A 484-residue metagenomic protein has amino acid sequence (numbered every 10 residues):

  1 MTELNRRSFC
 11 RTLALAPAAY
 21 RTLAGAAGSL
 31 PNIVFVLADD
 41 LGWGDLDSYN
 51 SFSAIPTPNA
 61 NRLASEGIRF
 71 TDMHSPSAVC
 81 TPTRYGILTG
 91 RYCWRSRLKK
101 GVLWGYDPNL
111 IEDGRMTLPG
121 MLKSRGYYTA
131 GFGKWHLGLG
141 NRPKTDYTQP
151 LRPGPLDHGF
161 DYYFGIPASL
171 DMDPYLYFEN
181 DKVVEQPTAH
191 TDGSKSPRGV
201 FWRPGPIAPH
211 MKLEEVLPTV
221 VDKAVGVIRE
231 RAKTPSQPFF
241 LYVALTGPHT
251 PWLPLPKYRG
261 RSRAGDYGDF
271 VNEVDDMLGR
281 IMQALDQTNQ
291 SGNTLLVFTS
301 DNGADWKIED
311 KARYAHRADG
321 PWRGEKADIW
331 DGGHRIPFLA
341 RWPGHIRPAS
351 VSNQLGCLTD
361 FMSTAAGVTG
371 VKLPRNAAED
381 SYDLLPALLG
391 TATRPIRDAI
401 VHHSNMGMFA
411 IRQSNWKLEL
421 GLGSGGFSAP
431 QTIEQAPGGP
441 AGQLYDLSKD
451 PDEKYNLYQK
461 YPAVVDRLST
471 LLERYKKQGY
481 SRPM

Functional and structural regions predicted by a protein language model:
T2-Q443, P451-M484: Formylglycine-dependent sulfatase
